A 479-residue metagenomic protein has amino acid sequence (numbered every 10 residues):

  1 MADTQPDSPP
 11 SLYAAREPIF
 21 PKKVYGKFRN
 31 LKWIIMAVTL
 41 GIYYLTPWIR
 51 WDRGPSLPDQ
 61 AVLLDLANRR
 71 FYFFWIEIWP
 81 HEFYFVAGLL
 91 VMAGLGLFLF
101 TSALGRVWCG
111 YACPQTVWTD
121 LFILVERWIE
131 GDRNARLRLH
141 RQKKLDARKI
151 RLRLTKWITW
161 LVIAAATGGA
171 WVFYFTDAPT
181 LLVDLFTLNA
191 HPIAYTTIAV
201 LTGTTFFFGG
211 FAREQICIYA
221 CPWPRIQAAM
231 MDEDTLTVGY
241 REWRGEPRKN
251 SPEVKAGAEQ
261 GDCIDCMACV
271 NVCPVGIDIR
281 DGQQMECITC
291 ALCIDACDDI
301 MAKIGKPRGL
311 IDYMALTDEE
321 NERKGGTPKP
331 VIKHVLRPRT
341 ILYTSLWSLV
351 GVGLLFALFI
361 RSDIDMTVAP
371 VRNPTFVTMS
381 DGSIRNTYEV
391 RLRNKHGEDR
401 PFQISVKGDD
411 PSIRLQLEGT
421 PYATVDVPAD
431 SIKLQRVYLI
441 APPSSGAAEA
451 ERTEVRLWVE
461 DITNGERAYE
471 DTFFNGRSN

Functional and structural regions predicted by a protein language model:
A2-P247, I294, P307, I311-S348: Membrane-embedded alpha-helical bundles of multi-pass integral membrane proteins
T101-T116, F208-P224, E253-M301: Cysteine-centered iron-sulfur cluster-binding motifs in ferredoxin-type domains/subunits of redox enzymes
V352-F376: Hydrophobic alpha-helical transmembrane segments in integral membrane proteins
S383-E389, K433-L434, A450-V455: Short, solvent-exposed loop/turn segments enriched in Ser/Thr/Gly
R393-D399, I462: Short solvent-exposed strand-capping/beta-turn motif centered on an Asx-Ser/Thr pair
G397-S412: Short acidic, flexible loop segments centered on an aromatic residue
L417-S444: Intrinsically disordered, low-complexity Pro/Gly/Ser/Thr-rich segments with frequent PxxP/GP/PP motifs and embedded
P442-N479: Terminal connector regions
